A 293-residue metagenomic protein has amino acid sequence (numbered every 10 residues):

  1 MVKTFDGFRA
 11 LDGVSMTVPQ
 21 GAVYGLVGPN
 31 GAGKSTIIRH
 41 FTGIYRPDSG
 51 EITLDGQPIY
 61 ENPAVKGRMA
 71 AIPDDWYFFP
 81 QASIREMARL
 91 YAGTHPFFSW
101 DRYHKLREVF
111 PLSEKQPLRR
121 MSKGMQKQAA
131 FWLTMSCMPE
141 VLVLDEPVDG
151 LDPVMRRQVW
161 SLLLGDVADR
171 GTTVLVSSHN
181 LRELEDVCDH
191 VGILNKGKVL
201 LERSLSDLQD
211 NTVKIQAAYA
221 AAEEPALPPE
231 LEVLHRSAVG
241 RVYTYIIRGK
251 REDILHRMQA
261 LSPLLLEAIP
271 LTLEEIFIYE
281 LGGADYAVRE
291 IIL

Functional and structural regions predicted by a protein language model:
K3-N195, L200-L201: ABC transporter nucleotide-binding domains
M16, V27, G50-T53, E108 (+5 more regions): Generic structural motif recognizing short loop/turn segments at the entrances and edges of beta-strands
P63-K66, L208, E252: Charged, low-complexity, helix-prone segments enriched in Lys/Glu/Asp/Gln
S83, S204, I269-T272: Short loop/turn segments at beta->alpha junctions
H104-R107, S206, L255, E274: Generic detector of well-ordered alpha-helical segments enriched in charged/polar residues, highlighting helical
V159-G249: ABC transporter nucleotide-binding domain
V213-R289, L293: Short, charged/small-residue-rich alpha-helical element at the C-terminal edge of ABC transporter nucleotide-binding
